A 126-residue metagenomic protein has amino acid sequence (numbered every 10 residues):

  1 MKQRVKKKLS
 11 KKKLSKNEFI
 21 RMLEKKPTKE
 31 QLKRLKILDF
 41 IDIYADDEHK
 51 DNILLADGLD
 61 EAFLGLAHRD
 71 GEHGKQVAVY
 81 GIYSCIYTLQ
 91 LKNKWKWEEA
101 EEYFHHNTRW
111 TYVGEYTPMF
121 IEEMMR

Functional and structural regions predicted by a protein language model:
M1-N17, K25-K29: Short Lys/Arg-rich cationic patches that frequently serve as NLS/NoLS or arginine-rich RNA/DNA-binding motifs
F19-R126: C-terminal alpha-helical interaction appendages
